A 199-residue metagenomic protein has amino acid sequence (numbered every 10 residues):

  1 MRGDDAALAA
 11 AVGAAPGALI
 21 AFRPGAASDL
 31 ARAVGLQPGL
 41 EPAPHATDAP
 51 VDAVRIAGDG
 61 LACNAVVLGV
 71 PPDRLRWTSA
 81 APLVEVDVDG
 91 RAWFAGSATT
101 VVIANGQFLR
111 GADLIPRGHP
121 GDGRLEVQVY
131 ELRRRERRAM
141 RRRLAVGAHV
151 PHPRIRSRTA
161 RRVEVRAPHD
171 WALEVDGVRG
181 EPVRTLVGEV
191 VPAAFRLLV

Functional and structural regions predicted by a protein language model:
M1-G106: Catalytic core of DAGKc-family lipid kinases
A9-V12, A31-A33, A112-L114, A139-M140 (+2 more regions): Short, glycine/acidic-enriched capping/hinge loops at junctions between secondary-structure elements
A43, D52-R55, D89-A92, I115-R117 (+3 more regions): A generic local secondary-structure boundary/capping motif
P50, A80-P82, G96-S97, L114 (+5 more regions): A generic structural signal for well-ordered coil/turn residues at beta-strand boundaries that shape enzyme active-site
P82-G90, L109-I115, G147-P151, L173-V175 (+1 more regions): Glycine-rich, charged/polar anion/phosphate-binding loops that engage phosphate groups from diverse ligands
V84, D122, F195-V199: Short, solvent-exposed cationic patches
A92-A145, H149: Internal helical hairpin/lid segments
F94, V129-V199: ATP/nucleoside-binding phosphotransfer catalytic cores, i.e., glycine-rich phosphate-binding loops
